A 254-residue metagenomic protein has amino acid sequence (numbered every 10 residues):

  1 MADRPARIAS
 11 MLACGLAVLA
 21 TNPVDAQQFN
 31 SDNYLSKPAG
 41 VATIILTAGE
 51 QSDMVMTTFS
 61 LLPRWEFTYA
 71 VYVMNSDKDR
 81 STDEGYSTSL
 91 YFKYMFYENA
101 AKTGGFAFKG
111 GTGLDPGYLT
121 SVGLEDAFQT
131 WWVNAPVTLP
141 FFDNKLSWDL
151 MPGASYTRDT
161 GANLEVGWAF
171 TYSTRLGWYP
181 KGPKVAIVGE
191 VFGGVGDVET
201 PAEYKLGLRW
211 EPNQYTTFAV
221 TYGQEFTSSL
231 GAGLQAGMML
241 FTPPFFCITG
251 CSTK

Functional and structural regions predicted by a protein language model:
M1-A6: N-terminal secretory signal peptides that target proteins for export/translocation
A9-A20: Bacterial N-terminal signal peptides
V24-K254: Transmembrane beta-barrel domains of Gram-negative outer membranes and organellar outer membranes
